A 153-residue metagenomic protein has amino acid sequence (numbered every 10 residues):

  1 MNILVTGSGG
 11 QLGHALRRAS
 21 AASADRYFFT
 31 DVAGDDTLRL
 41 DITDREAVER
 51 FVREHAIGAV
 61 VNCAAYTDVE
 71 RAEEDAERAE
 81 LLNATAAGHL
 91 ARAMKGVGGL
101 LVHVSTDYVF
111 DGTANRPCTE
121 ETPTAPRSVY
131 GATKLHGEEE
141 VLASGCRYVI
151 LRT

Functional and structural regions predicted by a protein language model:
N2-A22: N-terminal Rossmann NAD(P)H-binding glycine-rich loop of SDR-like oxidoreductase domains
T6, T30, V60-A64, L101-T106 (+2 more regions): SDR active-site strand-loop-helix element
G13-H14, A84, L135: Residues forming the Rossmann-fold NAD(P)(H) cofactor-binding site
S23-R50: Adenosine-cofactor binding site in Rossmann-like domains, unifying the SAM/SAH pocket of S-adenosylmethionine-dependent
I42-L82: NAD(P)H-binding glycine-rich loop region in Rossmannoid oxidoreductase-like domains and their noncatalytic homologs
Y66-V69, E74, T106-R127: Active-site "gating" loop of Rossmann-like NAD(P)-dependent oxidoreductase/epimerase domains
E74-V102: NAD(P)-cofactor binding segment of oxidoreductase domains
A125-V149: Active-site Tyr-X1-5-Lys
